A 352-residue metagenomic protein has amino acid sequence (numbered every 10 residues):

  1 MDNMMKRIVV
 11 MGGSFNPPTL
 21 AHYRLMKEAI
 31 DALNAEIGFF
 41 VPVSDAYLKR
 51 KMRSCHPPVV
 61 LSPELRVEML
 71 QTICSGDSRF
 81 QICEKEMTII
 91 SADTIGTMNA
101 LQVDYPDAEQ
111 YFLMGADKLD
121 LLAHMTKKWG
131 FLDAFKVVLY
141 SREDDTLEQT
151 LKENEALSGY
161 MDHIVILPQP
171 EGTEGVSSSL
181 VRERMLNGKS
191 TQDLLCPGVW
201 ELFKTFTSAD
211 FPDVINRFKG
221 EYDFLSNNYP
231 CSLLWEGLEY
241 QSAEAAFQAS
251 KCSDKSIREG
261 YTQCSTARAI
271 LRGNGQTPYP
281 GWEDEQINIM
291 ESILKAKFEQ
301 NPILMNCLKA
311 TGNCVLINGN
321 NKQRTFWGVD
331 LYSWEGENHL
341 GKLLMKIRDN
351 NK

Functional and structural regions predicted by a protein language model:
D2-F211: Nucleotidyltransferase catalytic core that binds NTPs
F211-K352: Charged, low-complexity intrinsically disordered segments
